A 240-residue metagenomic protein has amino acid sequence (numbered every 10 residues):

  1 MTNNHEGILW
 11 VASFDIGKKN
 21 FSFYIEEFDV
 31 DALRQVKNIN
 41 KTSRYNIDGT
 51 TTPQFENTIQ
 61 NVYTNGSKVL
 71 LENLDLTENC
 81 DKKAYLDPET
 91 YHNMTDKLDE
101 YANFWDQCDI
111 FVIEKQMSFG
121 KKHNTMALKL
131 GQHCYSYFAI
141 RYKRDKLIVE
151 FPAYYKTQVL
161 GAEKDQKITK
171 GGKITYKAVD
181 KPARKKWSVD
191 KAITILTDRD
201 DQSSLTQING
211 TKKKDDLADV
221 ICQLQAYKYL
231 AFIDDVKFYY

Functional and structural regions predicted by a protein language model:
M1-Y240: Phosphate- and other anionic-substrate recognition elements at nucleic-acid/protein interfaces
